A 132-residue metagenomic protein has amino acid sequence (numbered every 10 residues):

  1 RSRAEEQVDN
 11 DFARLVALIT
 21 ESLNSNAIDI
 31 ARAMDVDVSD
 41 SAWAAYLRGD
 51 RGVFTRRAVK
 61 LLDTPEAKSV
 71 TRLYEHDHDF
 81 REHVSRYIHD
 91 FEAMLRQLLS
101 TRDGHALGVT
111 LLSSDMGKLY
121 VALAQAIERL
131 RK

Functional and structural regions predicted by a protein language model:
R1-K132: Extended amphipathic alpha-helical coiled-coil
